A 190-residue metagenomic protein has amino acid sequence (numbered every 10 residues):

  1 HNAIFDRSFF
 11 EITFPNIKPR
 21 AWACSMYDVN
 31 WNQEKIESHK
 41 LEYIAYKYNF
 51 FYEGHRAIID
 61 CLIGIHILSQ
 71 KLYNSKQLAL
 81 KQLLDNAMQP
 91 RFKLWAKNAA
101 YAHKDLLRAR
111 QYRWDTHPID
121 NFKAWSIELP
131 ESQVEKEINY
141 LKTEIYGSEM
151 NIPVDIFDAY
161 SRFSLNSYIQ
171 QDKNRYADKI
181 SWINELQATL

Functional and structural regions predicted by a protein language model:
H1-K35, F157, I180: Conserved DEDDh/DEDDy metal-dependent 3′-5′ exonuclease domain
H1-T13, E34-N98: Acidic, Mg2+-coordinating catalytic module of metal-dependent nucleases/exonucleases that use a two-metal-ion mechanism
N16-K18, Y48, R110: Short, structured coil segments at secondary-structure junctions
I17-P19, Y52-A57, D115-H117: Short, surface-exposed acidic
Q70-L190: Acidic two-metal-ion nuclease catalytic site recognized across multiple nuclease folds, prominently DnaQ/RNase D-T
